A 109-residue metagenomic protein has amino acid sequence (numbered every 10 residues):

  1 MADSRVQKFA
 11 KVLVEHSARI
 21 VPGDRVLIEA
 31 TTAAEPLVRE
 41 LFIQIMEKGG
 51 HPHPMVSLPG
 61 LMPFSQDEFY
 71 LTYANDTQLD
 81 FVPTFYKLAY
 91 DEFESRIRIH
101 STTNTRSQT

Functional and structural regions predicted by a protein language model:
M1-T109: Active-site bordering "gate/hinge" segments that shape substrate access to catalytic or cofactor-binding pockets
